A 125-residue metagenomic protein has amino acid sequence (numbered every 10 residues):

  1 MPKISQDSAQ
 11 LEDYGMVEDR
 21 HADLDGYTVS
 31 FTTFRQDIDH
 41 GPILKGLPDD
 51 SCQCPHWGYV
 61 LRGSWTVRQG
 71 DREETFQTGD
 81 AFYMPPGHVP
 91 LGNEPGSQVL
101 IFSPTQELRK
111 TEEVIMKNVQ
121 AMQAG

Functional and structural regions predicted by a protein language model:
M1-G41, P48, I115, Q120-G125: A short, N-terminal "cap"/entry segment at the start of jelly-roll beta-barrel domains of the cupin/DSBH fold
H21, S64-T66, L91: Residue-level detector of beta-strand face positions
Y27, T75, P86-T111: Ligand-binding loop in jelly-roll beta-barrel domains
S30-T32, G58, L100: Conserved hydrophobic/aromatic positions in well-ordered beta-strands
G41-S51, Q69, G92-N93: Short histidine-centered beta-strand/loop micro-motifs that create catalytic or ligand/metal-coordination sites
D50-V67: Short, conserved beta-strand element in jelly-roll/cupin
W57, A81, V89-L91: Short, surface-exposed charged micro-motifs
Q69-G87: Short acidic-glycine-tyrosine-enriched beta hairpin
